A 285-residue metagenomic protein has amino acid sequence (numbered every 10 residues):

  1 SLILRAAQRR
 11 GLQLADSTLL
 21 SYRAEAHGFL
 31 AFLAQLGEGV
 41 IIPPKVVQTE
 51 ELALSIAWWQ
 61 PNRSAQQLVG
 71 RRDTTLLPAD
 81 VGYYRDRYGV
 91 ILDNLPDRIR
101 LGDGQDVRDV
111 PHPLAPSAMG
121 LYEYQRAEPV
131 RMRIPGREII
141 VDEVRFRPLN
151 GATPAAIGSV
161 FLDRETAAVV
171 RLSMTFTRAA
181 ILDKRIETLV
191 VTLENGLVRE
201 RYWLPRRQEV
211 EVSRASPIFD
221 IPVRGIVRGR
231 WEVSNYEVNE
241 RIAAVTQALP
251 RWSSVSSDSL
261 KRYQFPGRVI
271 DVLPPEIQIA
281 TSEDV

Functional and structural regions predicted by a protein language model:
S1-I157, R178-L182, V212-V285: Structured extracytoplasmic
G158-V160, R164, V190-E200: Extended lipid/amphipathic-ligand handling interfaces
T166-R171, T175: Surface-exposed extracellular loop regions of Gram-negative outer-membrane beta-barrel proteins
L172, R206-Q208: Beta-strand-dense domains in secreted/periplasmic systems and polymorphic toxin scaffolds
T177-K184, T188-E194: Outer-membrane beta-barrel proteins
L204-R206, I218: RNase H-like DDE/DDD metal-dependent nuclease/strand-transfer catalytic core used by mobile genetic elements
